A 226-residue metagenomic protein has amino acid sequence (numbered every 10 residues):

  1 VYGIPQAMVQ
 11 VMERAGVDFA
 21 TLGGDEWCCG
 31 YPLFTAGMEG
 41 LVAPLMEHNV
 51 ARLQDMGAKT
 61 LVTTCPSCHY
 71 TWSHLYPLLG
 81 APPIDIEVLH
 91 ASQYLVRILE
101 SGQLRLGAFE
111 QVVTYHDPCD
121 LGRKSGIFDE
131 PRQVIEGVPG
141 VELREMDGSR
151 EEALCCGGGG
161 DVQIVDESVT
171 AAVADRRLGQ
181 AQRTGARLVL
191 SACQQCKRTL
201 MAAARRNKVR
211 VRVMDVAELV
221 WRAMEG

Functional and structural regions predicted by a protein language model:
V1-G226: Iron-sulfur cluster-binding electron-transfer modules in prokaryotic oxidoreductases
